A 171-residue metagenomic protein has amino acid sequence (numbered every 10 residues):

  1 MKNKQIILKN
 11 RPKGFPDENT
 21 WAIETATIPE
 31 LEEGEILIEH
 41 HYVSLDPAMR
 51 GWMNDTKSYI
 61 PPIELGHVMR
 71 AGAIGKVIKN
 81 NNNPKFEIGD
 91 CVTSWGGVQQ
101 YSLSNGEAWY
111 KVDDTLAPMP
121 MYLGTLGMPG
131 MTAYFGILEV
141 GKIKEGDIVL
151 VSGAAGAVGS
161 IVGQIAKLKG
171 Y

Functional and structural regions predicted by a protein language model:
M1-K4: Extreme N-terminal starter segment of soluble prokaryotic enzymes
P12-E18, P47-A48: Short N-terminal binding/cap micro-motifs at the start of the first secondary-structure element
P16-T27: Short glycine/threonine/proline-enriched tight-turn/helix- or strand-capping micro-motif at secondary-structure
I28-L45, M53-V98: Glycine-rich beta-strand-centered segment in the early N-terminal region that forms part of a ligand/cofactor-binding
M69-K76, K85-G153: NAD(P)H dinucleotide-binding glycine-rich loop of Rossmann-like/cofactor-binding domains, especially the beta1-alpha1
G159-S160: N-terminal Rossmann-fold NAD(P) dinucleotide-binding loop
I165-Y171: Conserved S-adenosyl-L-methionine
